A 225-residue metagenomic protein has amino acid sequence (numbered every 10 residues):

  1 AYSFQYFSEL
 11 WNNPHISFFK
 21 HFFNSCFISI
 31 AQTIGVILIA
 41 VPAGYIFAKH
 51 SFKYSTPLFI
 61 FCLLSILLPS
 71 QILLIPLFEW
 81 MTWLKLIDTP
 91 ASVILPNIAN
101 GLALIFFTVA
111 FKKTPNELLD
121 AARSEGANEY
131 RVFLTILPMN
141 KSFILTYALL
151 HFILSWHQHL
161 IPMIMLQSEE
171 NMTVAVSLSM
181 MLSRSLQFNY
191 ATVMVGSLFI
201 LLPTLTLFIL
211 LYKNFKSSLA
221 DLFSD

Functional and structural regions predicted by a protein language model:
A1-D225: A structural signal for multi-pass alpha-helical bundles of membrane permease subunits that mediate small-molecule
